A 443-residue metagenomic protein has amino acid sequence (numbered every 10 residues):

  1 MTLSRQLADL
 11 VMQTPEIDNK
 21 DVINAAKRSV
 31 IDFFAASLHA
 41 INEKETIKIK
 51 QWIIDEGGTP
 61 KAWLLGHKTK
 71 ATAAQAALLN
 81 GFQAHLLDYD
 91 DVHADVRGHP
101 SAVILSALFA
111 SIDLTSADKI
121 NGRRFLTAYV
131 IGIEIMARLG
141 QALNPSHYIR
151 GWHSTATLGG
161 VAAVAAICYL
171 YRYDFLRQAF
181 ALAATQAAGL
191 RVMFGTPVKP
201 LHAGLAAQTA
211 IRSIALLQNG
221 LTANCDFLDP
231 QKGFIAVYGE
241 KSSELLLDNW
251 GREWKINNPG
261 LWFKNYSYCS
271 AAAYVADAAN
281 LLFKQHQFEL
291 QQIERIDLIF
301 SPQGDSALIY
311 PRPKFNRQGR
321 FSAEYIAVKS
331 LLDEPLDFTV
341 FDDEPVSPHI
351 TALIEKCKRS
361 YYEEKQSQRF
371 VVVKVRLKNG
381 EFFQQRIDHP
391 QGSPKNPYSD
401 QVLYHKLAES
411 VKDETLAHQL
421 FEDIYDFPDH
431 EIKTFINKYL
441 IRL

Functional and structural regions predicted by a protein language model:
M1-R97, V198-Q208, A215-L443: Terminal-appendage/accessory-domain detector
I23, K27, I31, I104 (+3 more regions): Hydrophobic face of alpha-helices
H39-A40, L108-A117, V164-Y171, I214-L217 (+2 more regions): Well-ordered alpha-helical scaffold segments within catalytic/enzyme domains
L78-R123, I131-I135: Function-dense linear segments that define catalytic or interfacial modules in macromolecule-processing proteins
A102-A110, L158, A162-A166, T209 (+2 more regions): Short amphipathic alpha-helical face segments that pack within enzyme cores and frequently flank/anchor catalytic
D113-R212, D226, Q231: Glycine-rich, mobile lid/loop segments that gate access to catalytic sites or pores
